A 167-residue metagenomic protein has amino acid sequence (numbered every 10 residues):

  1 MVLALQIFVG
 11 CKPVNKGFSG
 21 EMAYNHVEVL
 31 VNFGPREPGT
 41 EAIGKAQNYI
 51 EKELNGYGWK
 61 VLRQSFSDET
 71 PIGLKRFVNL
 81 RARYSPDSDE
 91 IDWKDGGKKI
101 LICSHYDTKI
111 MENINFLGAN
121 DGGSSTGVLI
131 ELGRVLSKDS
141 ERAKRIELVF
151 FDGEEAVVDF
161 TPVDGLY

Functional and structural regions predicted by a protein language model:
M1-Q6: Bacterial N-terminal signal peptides
G17-Y24, E37-N48, A119-G127, L166: Soluble non-cytosolic domains of exported or imported proteins
N25-E28, P35-G96: A non-catalytic alpha/beta surface segment that caps or lines the substrate-entry region of metallo-dependent hydrolase
L30, Q64-F66, Y84-P86, C103-D107 (+1 more regions): Active-site-proximal beta-strand/loop segments in catalytic clefts of secreted hydrolases
Y57-W59, G96-I100, R142-E147: Loop/turn elements at helix/coil->beta-strand transitions in domains of secreted/extracellular proteins
K98, Y106-N115: Glycine/charged-rich beta-loop-alpha catalytic/anionic-binding loops adjacent to active sites
N113-Y167: Acidic/histidine-rich catalytic neighborhood of metal-dependent amide-processing enzymes
